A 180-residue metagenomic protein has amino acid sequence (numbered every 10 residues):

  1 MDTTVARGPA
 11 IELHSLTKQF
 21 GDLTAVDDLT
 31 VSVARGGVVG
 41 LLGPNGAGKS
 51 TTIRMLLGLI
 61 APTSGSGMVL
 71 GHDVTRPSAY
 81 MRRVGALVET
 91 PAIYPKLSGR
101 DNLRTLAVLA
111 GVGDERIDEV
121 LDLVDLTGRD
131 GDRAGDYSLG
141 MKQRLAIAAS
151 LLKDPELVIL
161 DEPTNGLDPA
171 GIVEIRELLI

Functional and structural regions predicted by a protein language model:
M1-R7: Pre-NBD coupling/linker segments of ABC/ABC-like ATPases
G8-I11, K18-I180: ABC transporter nucleotide-binding domains
